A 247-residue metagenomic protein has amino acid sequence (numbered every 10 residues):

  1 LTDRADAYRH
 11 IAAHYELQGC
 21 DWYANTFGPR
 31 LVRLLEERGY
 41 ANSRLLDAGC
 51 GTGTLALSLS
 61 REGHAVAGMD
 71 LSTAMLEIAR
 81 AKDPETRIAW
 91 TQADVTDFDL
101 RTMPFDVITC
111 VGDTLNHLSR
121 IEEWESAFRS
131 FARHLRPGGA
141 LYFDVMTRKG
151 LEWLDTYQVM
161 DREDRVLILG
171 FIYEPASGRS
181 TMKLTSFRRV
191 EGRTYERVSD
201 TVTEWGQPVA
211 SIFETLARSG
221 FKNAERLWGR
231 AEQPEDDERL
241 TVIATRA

Functional and structural regions predicted by a protein language model:
L1-A41: Conserved class I S-adenosyl-L-methionine
N42-G49: Conserved class I S-adenosyl-L-methionine
T54-D97: Class I SAM-dependent methyltransferase SAM/SAH-binding core
L100-V107: A short acidic, Gly/Pro-enriched loop at the edge of an enzyme's catalytic core that lines a small-molecule cofactor
T109-D113: Residues lining the SAM
E125-P137: A short glycine-rich, Lys/Arg-flanked "PGG" loop and its adjoining helix->strand segment in the class I
Y142-T215: SAM-dependent methyltransferase
P208-A247: C-terminal lobe and adjacent flexible extensions of AdoMet/dcAdoMet transferase-like proteins
